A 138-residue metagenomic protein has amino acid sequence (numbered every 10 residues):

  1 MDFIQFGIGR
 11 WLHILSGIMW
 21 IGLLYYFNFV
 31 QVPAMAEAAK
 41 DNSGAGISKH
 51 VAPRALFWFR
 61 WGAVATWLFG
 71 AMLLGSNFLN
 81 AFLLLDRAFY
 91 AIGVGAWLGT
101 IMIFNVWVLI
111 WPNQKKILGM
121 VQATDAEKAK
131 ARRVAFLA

Functional and structural regions predicted by a protein language model:
M1-L137: Polytopic transmembrane helical bundles with strong interfacial aromatic enrichment
